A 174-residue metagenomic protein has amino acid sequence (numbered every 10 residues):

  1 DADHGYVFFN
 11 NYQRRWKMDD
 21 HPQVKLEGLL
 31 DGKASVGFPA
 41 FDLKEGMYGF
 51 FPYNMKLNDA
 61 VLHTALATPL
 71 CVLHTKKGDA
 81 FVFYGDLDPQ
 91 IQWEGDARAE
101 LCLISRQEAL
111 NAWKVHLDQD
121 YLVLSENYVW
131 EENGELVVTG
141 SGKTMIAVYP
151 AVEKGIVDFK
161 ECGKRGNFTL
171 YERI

Functional and structural regions predicted by a protein language model:
D1-I174: Non-catalytic C-terminal accessory domains or segments of carbohydrate-active enzymes
